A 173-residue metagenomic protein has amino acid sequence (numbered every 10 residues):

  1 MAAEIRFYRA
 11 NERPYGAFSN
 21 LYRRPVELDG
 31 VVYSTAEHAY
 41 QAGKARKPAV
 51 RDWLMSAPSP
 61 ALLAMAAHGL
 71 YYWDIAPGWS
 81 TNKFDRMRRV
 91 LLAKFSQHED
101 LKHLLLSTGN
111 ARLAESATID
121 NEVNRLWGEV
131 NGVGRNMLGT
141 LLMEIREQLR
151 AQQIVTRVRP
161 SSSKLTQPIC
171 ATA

Functional and structural regions predicted by a protein language model:
M1-A173: Charged, low-complexity intrinsically disordered segments
